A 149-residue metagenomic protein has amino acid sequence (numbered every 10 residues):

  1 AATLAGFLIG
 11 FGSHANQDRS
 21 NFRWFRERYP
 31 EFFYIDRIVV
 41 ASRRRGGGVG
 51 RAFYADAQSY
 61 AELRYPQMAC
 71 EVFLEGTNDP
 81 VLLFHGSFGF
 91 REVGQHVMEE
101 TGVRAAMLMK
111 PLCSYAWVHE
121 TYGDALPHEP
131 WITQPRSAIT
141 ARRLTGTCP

Functional and structural regions predicted by a protein language model:
T3-G6: Glycine-rich acetyl-CoA-binding "A-motif" of GNAT/NAT acetyltransferases
I9-R37, E100: Conserved acyl-donor/pantetheine-binding loop and adjacent beta-alpha core of acyl/acetyltransferases and related
D36-G46, F73-E75: A short, internal acetyl-CoA/4′-phosphopantetheine-binding micro-motif in the GNAT/acyltransferase core
V40, G46-S59, S87: Conserved acetyl-CoA-binding loop-helix of GNAT-fold acetyltransferases
R51, L74-G94: Conserved active-site alpha-helix within GNAT-family acetyltransferase domains
A61-G76: Conserved GNAT acetyl-CoA-binding A-motif
V97-P149: C-terminal "cap" of GNAT-fold acetyltransferases
